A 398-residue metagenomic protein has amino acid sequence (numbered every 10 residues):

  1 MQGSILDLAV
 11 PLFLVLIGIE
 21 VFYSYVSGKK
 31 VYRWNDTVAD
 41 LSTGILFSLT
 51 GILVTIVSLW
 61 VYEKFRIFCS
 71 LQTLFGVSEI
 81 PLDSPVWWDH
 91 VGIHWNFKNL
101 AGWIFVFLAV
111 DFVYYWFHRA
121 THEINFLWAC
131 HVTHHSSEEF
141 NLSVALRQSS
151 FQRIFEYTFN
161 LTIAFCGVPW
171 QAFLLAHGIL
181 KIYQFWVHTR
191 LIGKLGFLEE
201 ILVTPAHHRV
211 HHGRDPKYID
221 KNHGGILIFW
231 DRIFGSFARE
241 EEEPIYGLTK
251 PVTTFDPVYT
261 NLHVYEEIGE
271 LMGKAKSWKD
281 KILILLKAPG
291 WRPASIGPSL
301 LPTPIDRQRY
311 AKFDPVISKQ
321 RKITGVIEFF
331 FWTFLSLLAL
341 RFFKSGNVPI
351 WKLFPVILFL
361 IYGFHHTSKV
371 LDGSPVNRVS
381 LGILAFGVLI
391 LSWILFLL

Functional and structural regions predicted by a protein language model:
M1-F13: Hydrophobic transmembrane alpha-helical segments in integral membrane proteins
Q2-G3, F165-L175, S345-N347, F396-L398: Transmembrane helix interruption/hinge and helix-loop junction motifs
V15-S24, G51, T55: Alpha-helical transmembrane segments of multi-pass membrane proteins
I19-V38: Membrane-interface helix-loop junction between the first two transmembrane segments
I45-V54, T73, S78, L82-S84 (+2 more regions): Membrane-embedded catalytic scaffold of the fatty acid hydroxylase/desaturase
F140-Q152, D306-V326: Membrane interfacial helix-start motif at the N-side
E241-F313: Membrane-interface and transmembrane segments of multi-pass membrane proteins
D314-L398: Substrate-recognition/cap regions that form aromatic- and gly/pro-loop-enriched pockets for small-molecule ligands
